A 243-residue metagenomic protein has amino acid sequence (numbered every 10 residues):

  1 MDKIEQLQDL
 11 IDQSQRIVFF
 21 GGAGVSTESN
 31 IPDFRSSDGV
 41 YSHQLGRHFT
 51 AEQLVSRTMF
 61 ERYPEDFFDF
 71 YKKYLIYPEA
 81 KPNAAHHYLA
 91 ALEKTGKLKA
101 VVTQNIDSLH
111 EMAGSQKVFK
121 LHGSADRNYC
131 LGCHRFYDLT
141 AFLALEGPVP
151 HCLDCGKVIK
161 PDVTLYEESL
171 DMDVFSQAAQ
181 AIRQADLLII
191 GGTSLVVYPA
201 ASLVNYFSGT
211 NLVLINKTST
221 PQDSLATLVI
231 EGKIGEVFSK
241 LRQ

Functional and structural regions predicted by a protein language model:
M1-Q243: Conserved catalytic core of sirtuin-type NAD+-dependent deacylases
